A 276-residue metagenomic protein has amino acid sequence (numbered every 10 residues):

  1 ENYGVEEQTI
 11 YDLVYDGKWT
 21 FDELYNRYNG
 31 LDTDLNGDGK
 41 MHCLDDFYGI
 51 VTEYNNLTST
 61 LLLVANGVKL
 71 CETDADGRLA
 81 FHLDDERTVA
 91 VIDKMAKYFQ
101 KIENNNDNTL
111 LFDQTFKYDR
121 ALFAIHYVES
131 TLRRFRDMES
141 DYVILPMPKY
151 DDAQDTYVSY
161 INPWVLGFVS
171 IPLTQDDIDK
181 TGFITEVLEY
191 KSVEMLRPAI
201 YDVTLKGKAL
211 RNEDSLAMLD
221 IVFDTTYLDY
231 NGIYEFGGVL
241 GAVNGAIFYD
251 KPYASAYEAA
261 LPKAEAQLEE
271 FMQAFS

Functional and structural regions predicted by a protein language model:
E1-Y11, T52-A75, P163-P172: Periplasmic solute-binding protein
N2, W19, E23-N26, T58 (+10 more regions): Extracytoplasmic/secreted proteins, especially bacterial periplasmic and envelope-associated proteins
T9-Y11, D34-D46: Acidic, glycine-anchored loop motifs typical of Ca2+
F21-G30, L61-T109: Glycine-centered hinge/linker elements that transmit conformational signals in sensory and ligand-binding systems
Y25-G30, T109-A124, R133: Short helices/loops that flank or line small-molecule/ion binding pockets
Y54-N55, I125-T131: Beta->alpha turn/N-cap motifs
Q100-E103, F135-L205: Extracytoplasmic/periplasmic substrate-recognition and gating elements
S170-G182, Y190-S276: Conserved C-terminal helix/tail region of periplasmic/extracytoplasmic solute-binding proteins
